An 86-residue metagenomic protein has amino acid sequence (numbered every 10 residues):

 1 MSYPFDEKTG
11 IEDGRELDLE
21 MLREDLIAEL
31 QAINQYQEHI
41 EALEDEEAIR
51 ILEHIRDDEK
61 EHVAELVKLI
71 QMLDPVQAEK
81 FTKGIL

Functional and structural regions predicted by a protein language model:
M1-L86: Iron-associated oxidoreductase/ferritin-like identity signal
